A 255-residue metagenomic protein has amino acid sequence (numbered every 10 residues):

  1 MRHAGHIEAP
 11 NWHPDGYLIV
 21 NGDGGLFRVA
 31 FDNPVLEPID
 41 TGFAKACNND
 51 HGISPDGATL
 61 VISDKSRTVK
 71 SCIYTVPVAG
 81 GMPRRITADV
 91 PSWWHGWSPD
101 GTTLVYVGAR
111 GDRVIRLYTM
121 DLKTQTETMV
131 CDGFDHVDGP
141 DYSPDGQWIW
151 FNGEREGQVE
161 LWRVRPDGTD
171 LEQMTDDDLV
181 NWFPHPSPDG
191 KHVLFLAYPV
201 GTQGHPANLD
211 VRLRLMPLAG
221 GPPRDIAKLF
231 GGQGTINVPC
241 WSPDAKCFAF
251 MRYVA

Functional and structural regions predicted by a protein language model:
M1-H6, F31-A46, V76-P91, M120-H136 (+2 more regions): Multi-bladed beta-propeller domains
A4-I19, K45-L60, D89-T103, V107 (+3 more regions): Conserved beta-propeller blade repeats
H13-G24, A30, L60-R67, W97 (+4 more regions): Beta-strand C-termini and the immediately following turn/loop, strongest in propeller blades
G57-P77: Parallel beta-helix/beta-solenoid
K70-C72, V114-R116, Q158-E160, N208-R212: A detector of repeated loop/turn-to-beta-strand junctions in beta-rich toroidal repeat architectures
Y106-A109, R113-R116, M129, P140: Histidine/lysine/aspartate-rich catalytic loop segments that bind and position anionic ligands
G157, D178-R214: Loop/turn-rich, solvent-exposed surfaces of beta-rich toroidal or solenoidal domains
D210-V254: C-terminal closing repeat unit and adjoining cap/tail of repeat-based domains
